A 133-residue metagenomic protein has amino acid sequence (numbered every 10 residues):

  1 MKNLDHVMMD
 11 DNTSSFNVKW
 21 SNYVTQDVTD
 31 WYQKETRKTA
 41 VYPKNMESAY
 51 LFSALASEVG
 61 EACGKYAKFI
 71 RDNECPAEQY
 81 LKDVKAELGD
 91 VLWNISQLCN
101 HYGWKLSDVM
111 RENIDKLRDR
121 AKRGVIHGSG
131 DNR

Functional and structural regions predicted by a protein language model:
M1-R133: Flexible "arm" and connector segments at domain edges
